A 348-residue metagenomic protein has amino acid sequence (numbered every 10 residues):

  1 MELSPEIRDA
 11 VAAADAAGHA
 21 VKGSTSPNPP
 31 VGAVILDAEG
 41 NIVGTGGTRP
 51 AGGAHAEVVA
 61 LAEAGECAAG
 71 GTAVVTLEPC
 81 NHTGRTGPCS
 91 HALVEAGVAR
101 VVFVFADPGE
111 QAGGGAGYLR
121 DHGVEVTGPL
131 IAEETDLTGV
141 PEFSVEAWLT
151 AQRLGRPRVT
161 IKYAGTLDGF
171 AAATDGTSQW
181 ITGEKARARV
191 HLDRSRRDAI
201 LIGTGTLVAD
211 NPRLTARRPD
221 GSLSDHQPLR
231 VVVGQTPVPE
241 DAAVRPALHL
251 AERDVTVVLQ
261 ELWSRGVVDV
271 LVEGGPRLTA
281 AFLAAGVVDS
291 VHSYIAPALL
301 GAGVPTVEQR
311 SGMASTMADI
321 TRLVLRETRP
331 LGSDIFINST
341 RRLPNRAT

Functional and structural regions predicted by a protein language model:
M1-N28, G44-T45, E63, R85 (+2 more regions): Enzymes that bind and transform nitrogen-containing heteroaromatic metabolites
G23-P27, G53, A116, L130-A164: Proteins enriched for Cys/Gly/acidic motifs involved in redox and nucleic-acid/cofactor modification
V34-T138, A281-L283: Zn2+-dependent cytidine deaminase-like catalytic core
D37-A38, R153-L154, T340-R342: Active-site beta-strand termini and strand-to-loop segments that position acidic
C89, Q111, G115-Y118, L137-V145 (+2 more regions): Internal, well-ordered alpha-helical segments in soluble enzyme and binding-protein domains
A112-A116, T138-L149, P212-T215, L283-A285 (+1 more regions): Short secondary-structure transition/capping segments
R120-T127, S144-R158, D220-S224, H292-I295: Short, structured secondary-structure boundary patches
